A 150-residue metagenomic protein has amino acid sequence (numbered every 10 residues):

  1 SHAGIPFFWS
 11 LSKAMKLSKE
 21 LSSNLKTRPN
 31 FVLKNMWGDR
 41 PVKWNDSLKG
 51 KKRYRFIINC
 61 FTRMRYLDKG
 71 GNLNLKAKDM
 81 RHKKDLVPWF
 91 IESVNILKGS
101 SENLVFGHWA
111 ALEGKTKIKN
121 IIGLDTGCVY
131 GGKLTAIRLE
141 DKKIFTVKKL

Functional and structural regions predicted by a protein language model:
S1-L150: Feature recognizes metal-dependent phosphohydrolase scaffolds
